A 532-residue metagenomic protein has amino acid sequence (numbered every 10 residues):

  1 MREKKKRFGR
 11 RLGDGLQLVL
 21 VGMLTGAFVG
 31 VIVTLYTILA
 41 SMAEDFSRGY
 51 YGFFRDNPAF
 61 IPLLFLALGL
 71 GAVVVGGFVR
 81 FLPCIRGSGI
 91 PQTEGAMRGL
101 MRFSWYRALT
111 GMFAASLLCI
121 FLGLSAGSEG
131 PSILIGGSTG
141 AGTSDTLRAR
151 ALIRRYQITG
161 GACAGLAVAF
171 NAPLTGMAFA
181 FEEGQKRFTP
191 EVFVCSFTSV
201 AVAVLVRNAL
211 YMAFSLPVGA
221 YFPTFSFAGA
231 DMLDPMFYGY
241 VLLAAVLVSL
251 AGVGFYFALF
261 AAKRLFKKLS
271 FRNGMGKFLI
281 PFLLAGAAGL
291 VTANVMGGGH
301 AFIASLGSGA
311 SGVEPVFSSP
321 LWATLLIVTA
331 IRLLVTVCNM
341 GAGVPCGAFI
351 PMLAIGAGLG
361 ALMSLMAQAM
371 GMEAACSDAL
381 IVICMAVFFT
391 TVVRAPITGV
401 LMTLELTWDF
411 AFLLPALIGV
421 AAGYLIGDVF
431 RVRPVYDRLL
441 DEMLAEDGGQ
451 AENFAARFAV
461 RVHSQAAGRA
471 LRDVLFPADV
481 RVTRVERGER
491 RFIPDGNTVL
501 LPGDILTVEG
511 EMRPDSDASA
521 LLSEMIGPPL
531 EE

Functional and structural regions predicted by a protein language model:
M1-L444, R487-E489, G503, G510: Alpha-helical transmembrane segments and immediately membrane-proximal extracytoplasmic
G87, E452, F476-D479: A short, polar/charged loop/turn motif at coil->beta-strand junctions and beta-hairpin connectors
T93, A451-N453, I493: Short, solvent-exposed coil/turn segments
V435-F458, G527-E532: Long, charged amphipathic helices and adjacent flexible linkers at domain junctions
V460-V462: Hydrophobic residues in beta-strands and at strand termini
S464-A518: Cytosolic Rossmann-like ligand/nucleotide-binding regulatory domains
N497-T498, A518-E532: Short, compositionally biased
